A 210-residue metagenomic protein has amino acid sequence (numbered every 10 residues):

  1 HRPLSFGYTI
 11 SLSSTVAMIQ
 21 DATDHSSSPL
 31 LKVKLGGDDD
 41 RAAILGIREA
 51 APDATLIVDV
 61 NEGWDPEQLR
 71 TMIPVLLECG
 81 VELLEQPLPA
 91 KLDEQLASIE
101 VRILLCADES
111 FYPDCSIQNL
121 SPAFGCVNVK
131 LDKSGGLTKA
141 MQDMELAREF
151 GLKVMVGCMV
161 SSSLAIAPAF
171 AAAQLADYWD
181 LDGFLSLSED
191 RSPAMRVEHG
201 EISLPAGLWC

Functional and structural regions predicted by a protein language model:
H1-L56, G63-R70, V75-E78, R191-C210: N-terminal capping/lid subdomain adjacent to the active-site entrance of alpha/beta enzymes
T9-S11, P29-D38, T55-G63, C79-L92 (+2 more regions): Catalytic beta/alpha-barrel core
S26-P29, A50-A54, P74-E82, I99-L105 (+3 more regions): Glycine-enriched alpha-helix->loop->beta-strand junction motifs that scaffold or abut catalytic
L31-L35, C106-A107, N128, D132 (+4 more regions): Long, contiguous hydrophobic alpha-helical segments, chiefly transmembrane helices and signal peptides
G36-P52, W64-T71, L88-E100, D114-S116 (+2 more regions): Active-site-adjacent beta->alpha loops and helix N-cap segments on the catalytic face of soluble alpha/beta enzymes
T138, E149, E189: Histidine-acidic metal/acid-base catalytic patches
M141-Q142, L146-C158: C-terminal EAL-domain catalytic cores of bacterial cyclic di-GMP phosphodiesterases
G157-C210: Flexible C-terminal active-site loop/helix
